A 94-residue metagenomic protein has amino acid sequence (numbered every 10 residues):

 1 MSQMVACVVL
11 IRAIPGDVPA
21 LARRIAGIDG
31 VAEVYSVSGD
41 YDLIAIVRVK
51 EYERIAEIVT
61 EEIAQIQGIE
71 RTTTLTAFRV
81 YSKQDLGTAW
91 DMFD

Functional and structural regions predicted by a protein language model:
M1-D94: A compositional/biophysical signature of low hydrophobicity enriched in polar/charged and small residues
